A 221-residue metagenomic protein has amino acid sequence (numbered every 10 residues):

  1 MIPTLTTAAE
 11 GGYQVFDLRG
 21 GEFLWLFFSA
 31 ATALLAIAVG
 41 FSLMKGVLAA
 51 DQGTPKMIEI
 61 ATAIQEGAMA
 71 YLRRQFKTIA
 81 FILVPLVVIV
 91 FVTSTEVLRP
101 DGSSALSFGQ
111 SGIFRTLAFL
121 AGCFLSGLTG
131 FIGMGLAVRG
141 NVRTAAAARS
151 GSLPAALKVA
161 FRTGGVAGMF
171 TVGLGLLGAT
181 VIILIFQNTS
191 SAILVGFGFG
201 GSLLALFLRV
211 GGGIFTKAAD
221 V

Functional and structural regions predicted by a protein language model:
M1-E10: N-terminal secretory/membrane targeting signals
E10-V221: Hydrophobic, small-residue-rich transmembrane alpha-helices and their short perimembrane loops in multi-pass membrane
